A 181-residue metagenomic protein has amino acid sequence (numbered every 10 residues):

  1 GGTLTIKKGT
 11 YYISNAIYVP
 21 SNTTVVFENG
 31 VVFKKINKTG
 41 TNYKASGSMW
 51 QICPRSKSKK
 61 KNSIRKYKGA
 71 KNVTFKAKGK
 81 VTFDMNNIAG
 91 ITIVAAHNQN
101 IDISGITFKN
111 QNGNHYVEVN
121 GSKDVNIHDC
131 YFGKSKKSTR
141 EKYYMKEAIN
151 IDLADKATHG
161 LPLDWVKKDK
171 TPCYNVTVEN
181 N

Functional and structural regions predicted by a protein language model:
G1-N181: Extracellular/periplasmic carbohydrate-active domains that bind, remodel, or depolymerize complex polysaccharides
